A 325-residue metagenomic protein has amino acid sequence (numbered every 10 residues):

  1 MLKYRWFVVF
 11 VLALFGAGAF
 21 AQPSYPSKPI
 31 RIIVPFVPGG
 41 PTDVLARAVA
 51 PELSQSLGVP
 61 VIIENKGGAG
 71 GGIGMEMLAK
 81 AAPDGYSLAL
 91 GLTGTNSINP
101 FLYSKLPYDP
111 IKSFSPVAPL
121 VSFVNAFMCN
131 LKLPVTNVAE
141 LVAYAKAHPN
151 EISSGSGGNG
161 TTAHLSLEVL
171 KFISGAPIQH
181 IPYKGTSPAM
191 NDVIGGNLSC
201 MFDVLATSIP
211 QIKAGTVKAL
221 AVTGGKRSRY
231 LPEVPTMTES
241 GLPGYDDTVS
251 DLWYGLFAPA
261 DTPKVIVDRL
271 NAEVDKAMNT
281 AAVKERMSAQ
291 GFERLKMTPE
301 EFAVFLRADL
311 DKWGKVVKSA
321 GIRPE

Functional and structural regions predicted by a protein language model:
M1-V8: Bacterial N-terminal signal peptides that target proteins for export
V8-G18: Bacterial N-terminal signal peptides
A21-K112, N150-E151, N159, G175-C200 (+4 more regions): N-terminal (or domain-start) structured segment
Q22, S27-P29, K213, K264-E325: An extracytoplasmic/periplasmic, membrane-proximal ligand-sensing/linker region
P41, L45, V49, G74 (+12 more regions): Stable alpha-helical elements in mature extracytoplasmic
K80-Y86, F101-P188, M237-E239, W253-R286: Hinge/capping helix and adjacent helix->loop/strand transition within the periplasmic-binding protein
T136, S208-M278, D311: C-terminal lobe and pocket-closing loops of periplasmic/extracytoplasmic Venus-flytrap solute-binding proteins
